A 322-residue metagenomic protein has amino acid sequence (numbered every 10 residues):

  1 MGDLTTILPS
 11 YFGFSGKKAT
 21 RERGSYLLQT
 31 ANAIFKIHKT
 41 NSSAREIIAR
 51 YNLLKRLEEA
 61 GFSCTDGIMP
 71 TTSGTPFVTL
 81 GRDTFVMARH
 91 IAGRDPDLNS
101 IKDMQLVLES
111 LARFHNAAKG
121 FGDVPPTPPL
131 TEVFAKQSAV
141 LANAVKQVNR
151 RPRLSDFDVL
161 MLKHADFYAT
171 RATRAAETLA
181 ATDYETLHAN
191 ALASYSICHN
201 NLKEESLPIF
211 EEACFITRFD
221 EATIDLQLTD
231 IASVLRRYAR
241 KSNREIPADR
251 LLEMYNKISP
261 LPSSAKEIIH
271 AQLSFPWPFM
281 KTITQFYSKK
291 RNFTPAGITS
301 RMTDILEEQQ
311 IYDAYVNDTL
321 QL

Functional and structural regions predicted by a protein language model:
L4-T30: ATP-binding glycine-rich phosphate-binding loop
L27, I68, E177-Q227: Active-site acidic catalytic loop and adjacent metal/ATP-binding pocket of ATP-dependent phosphoryl transfer enzymes
A33-V124: ATP-binding pocket architecture of kinase catalytic cores
N41-A44, P96, V124-I197, R250 (+2 more regions): ATP-dependent phospho-/nucleotidyl transfer catalytic cores
D83-L98, G120, N143-R151, V234 (+1 more regions): A glycine-centered beta->alpha junction motif in the catalytic cores of kinase/phosphotransferase enzymes
A139, M280-L322: ATP/Mg2+ or Mg2+-diphosphate-binding catalytic cores that bind nucleotide phosphates or diphosphates via glycine-rich
Q227-P260, L273-N292: Active-site activation/catalytic loop segments of kinase-like enzymes and analogous catalytic loops in related
